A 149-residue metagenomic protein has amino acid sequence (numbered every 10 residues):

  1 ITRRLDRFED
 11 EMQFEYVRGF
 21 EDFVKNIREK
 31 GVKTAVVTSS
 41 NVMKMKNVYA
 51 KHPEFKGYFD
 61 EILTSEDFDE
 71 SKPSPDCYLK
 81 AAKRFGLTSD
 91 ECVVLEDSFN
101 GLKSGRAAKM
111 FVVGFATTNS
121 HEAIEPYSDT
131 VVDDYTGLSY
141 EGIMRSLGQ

Functional and structural regions predicted by a protein language model:
I1-D6, F59-I62: Short, basic/glycine-rich phosphate-binding loops at helix/coil junctions that contact nucleotide phosphates
R7-V36, V42-K46: Short, acidic loop-to-helix structural element flanking the phosphoryl-transfer center in phosphate-processing enzymes
K25, N41-M43, N47-Q149: Asp-based, Mg2+/Mn2+-dependent phosphohydrolase catalytic module
